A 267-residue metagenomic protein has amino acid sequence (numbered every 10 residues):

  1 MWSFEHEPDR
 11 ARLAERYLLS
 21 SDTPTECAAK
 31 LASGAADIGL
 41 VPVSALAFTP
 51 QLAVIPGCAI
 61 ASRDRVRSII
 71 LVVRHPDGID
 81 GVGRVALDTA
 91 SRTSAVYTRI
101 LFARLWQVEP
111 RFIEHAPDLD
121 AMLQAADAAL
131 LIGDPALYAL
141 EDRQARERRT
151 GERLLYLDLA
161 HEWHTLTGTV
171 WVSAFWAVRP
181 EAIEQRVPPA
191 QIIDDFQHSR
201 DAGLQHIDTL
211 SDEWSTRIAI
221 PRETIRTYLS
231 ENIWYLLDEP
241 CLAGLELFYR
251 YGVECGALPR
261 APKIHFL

Functional and structural regions predicted by a protein language model:
M1-P8, S21-D22, R67-M122, D127 (+2 more regions): Bilobed "Venus flytrap"/periplasmic-binding protein-like clamshell domains and structurally analogous long
T23-T25, A35-A47, C58, I132-A136 (+2 more regions): Beta->alpha turn/N-cap motifs
L31-A32, M122-L123, G252: Hydrophobic residues within well-ordered alpha-helices
A59-S62, R74-D77, L87-S94, G168 (+1 more regions): Short coil/turn segments
R65-L71, V172-W176: Small-molecule pocket liners
D77-G83, E254-P262: Immediate post-signal peptide segment of exported/extracytoplasmic ligand-binding proteins
E114-W214: Pocket-lining segment of extracytoplasmic ligand-binding domains
E184-Y251: Secondary-structure end/capping motifs
